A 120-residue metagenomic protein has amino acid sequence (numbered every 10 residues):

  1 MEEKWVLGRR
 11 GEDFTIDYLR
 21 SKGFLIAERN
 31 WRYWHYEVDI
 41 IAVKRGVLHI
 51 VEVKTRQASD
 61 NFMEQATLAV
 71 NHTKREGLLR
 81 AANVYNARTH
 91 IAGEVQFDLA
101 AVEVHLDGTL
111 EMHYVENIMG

Functional and structural regions predicted by a protein language model:
M1-R29: Acidic-basic catalytic patches of nuclease active cores, encompassing PD-(D/E)XK and other metal-cofactor nuclease
E2, V6, R10, H35 (+2 more regions): Residues at secondary-structure transition points
Y33-Y36, G108: Short acidic/glycine-enriched loop/turn segments that link adjacent beta-strands
I40-S59, L78: Conserved catalytic cores of phosphodiester-cleaving nucleases, focusing on short active-site segments
T55-E103: Catalytic cores of nucleic-acid endonucleases
E103-G120: Short, low-complexity, polybasic intrinsically disordered segments
